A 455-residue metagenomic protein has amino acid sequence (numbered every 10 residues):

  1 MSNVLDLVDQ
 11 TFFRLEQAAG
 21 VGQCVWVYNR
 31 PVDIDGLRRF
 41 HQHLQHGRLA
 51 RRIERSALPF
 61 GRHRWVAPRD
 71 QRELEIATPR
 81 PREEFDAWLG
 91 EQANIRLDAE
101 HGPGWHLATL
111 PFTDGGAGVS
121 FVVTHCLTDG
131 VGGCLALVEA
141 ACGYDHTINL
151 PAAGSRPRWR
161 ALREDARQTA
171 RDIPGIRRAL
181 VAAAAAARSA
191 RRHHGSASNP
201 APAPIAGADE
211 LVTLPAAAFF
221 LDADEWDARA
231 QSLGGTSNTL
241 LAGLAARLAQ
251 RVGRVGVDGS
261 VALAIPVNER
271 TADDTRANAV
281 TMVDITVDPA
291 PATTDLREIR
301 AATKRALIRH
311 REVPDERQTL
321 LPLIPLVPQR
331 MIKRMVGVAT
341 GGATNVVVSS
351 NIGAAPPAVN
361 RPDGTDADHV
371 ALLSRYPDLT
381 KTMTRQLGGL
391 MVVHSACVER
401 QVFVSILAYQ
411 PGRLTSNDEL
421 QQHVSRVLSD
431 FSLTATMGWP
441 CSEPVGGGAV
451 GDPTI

Functional and structural regions predicted by a protein language model:
M1-P31: Short, Lys/Arg-rich amphipathic segments at extreme N-termini
S2, W26-H46, E54-L387, G412-D418 (+2 more regions): Soluble acyl-CoA-dependent acyltransferase catalytic core bearing the H(X)4D motif
L15-V21, T113, T275-N278, C397-R400: Short, flexible turn/loop "capping" segments at secondary-structure junctions
V21, G388-L390: Short beta-strand-initiation
M282-I285, V392-C397: Short beta-strand elements
A408-Q410: Short beta-strand segments enriched in hydrophobic/aromatic residues within well-folded beta-rich domains
V445-I455: Long, low-complexity, intrinsically disordered segments
